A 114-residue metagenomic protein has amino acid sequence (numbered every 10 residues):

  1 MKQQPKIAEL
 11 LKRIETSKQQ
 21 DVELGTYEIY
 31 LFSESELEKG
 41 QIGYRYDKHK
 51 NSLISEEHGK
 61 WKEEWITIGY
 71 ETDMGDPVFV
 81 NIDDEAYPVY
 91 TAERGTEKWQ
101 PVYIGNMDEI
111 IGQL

Functional and structural regions predicted by a protein language model:
M1-F79: A surface-exposed partner-binding patch
E9-I14, V89, Q113-L114: Generic hydrophobic, helix-prone segments enriched in Leu/Val/Ile
E28-F32, V89, P101: Short, surface-exposed, charged/polar-biased interaction segments
V78-N81, P101-Y103: Short conserved micro-motifs at the rims of enzyme active sites and ligand-binding pockets
V80, E85-E97: Intrinsically disordered, low-complexity regulatory segments enriched in Ser/Thr/Pro and charged residues
A92-L114: Compact, glycine/acidic-enriched structural inserts
